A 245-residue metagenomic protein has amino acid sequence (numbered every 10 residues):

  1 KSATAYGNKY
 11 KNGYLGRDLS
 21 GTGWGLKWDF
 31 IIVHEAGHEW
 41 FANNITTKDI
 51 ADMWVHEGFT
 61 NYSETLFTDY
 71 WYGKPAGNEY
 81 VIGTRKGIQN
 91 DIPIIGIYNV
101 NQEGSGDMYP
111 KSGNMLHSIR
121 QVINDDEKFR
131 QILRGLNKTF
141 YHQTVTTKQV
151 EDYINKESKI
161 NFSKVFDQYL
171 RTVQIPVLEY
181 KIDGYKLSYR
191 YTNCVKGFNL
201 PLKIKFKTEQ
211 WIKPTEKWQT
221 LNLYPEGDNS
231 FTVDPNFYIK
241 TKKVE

Functional and structural regions predicted by a protein language model:
K1-E39, N43-D52, S63, Y98-G104: Juxtacatalytic substrate-recognition/specificity segment
S2, H56, S112, D183 (+1 more regions): Residues that flank catalytic or metal-binding motifs in active/ligand-binding sites
W28, T47, A51-V55, K128-F129 (+2 more regions): Short, surface-exposed helix-loop/turn micro-motifs enriched in polar/charged residues
E39-N44, K48-D49, S63-W71, P75 (+5 more regions): A generic secondary-structure signal for well-formed alpha-helical elements
A51-M115, F140: Acidic/His/Gly-enriched intrinsically disordered linker/tail segments that often contain short helix/coil "MoRF-like"
S105-L187: Amphipathic alpha-helical substructures
F162-S163, L178, I182-Y238: Beta-strand-rich binding/interaction modules
Y238-E245: Glycine/proline-rich low-complexity spacer/linker segments in large multi-domain proteins
